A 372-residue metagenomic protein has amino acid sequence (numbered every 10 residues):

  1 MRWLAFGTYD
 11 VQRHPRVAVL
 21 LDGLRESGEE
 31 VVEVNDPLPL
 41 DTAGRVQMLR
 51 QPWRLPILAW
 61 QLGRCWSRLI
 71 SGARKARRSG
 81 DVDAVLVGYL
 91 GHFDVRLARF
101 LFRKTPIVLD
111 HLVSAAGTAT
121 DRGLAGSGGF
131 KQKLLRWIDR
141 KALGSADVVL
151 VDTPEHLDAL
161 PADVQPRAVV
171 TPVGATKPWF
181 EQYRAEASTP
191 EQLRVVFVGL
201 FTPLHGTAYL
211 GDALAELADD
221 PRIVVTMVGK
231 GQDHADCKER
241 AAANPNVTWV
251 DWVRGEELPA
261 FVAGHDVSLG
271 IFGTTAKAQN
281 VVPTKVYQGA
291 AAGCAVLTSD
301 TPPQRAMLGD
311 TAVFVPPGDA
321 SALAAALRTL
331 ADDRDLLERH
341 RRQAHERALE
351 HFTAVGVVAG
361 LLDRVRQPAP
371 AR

Functional and structural regions predicted by a protein language model:
N35-P37, K131-Q132, R136-Y183, P190 (+1 more regions): Donor nucleotide-sugar binding/catalytic pocket of nucleotide-sugar-dependent glycosyltransferases
I70-R74, F93, L109, A115 (+1 more regions): Membrane-proximal helix-turn-helix segments that form the acceptor-binding/catalytic region of lipid-linked
F102-A119: Active-site proximal beta-strand in glycosyltransferases
A187-A215, T226: Conserved donor-binding/catalytic core segment of Leloir-type glycosyltransferases
Q192, A235-A260: Nucleotide-activated donor-binding/catalytic signature segment of Leloir-type glycosyltransferases, i.e., the conserved
V198, D310-S321, T329-D335: Conserved acidic donor-binding segment of nucleotide-sugar-dependent glycosyltransferases
G270, Q288-T298: Short hydrophobic beta-strand element within catalytic cores of glycosyltransferases and related nucleotide-activated
D335-V365: A charged, aromatic-enriched C-terminal amphipathic alpha-helix characteristic of glycosyltransferases across folds
